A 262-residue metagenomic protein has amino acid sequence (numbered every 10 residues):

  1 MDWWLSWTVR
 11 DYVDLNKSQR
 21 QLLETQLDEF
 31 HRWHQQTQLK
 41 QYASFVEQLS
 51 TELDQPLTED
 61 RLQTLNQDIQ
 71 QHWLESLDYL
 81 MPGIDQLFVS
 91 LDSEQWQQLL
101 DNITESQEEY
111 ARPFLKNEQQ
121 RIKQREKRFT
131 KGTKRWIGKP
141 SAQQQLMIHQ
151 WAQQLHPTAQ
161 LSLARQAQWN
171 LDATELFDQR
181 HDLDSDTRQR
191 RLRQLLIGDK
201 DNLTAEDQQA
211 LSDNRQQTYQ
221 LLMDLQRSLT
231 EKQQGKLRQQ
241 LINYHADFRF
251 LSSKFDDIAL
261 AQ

Functional and structural regions predicted by a protein language model:
M1-S90, E94, Q98, N102 (+1 more regions): N-terminal Sec/ER secretory leader and immediately downstream segment of secreted/extracellular precursors
M1-Y12, P82-D85, K116-W136, R215-M223: Extended, structured, electrostatic nucleic-acid-contact surfaces
S6, Q166, N170-Q262: A cross-kingdom marker for long, charged
V13-Q21, W73-P82, D92, I137-L146 (+2 more regions): Short, low-complexity cationic-aromatic patches
Q21-L23, N102, R125, Q150 (+4 more regions): Mature extracytoplasmic or organellar-lumen-exposed domains after removal of signal/transit peptides
L27, Q150-Q153, Q217: Amphipathic, charged-and-aliphatic alpha-helical interface segments that function as noncatalytic docking
Q63-L65, I69-H72, A111-F114, E118-R121 (+4 more regions): Short, contiguous, well-ordered secondary-structure segments
D85-T204: Extended amphipathic alpha-helical interaction segments
